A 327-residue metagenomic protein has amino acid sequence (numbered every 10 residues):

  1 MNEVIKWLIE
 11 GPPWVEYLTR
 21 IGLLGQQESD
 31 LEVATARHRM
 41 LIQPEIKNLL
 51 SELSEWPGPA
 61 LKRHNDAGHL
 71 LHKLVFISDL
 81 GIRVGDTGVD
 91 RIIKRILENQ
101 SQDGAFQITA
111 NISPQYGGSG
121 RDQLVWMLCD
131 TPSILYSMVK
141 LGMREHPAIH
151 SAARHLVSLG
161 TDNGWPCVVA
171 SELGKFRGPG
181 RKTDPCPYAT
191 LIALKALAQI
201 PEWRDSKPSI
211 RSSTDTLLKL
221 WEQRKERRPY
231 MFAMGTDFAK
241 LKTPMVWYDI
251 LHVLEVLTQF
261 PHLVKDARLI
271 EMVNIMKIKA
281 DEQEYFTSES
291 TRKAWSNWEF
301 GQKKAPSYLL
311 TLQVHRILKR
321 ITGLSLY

Functional and structural regions predicted by a protein language model:
M1-Y327: Preference for long, amphipathic alpha-helical scaffolds in soluble/luminal domains and all-alpha bundles
